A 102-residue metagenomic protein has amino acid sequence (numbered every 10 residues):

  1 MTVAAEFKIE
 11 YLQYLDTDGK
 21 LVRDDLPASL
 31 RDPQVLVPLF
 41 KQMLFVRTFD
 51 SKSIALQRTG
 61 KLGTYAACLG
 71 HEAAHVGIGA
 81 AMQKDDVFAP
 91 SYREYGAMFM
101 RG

Functional and structural regions predicted by a protein language model:
M1-A28: Charged, compositionally biased N-terminal leader segments and the immediate start of the first structured element
Q13-D16, K20, K41-I54: N-terminal glycine-rich anion-binding loops that anchor highly charged ligand groups
A28-P33, R101: General structural signal for secondary-structure boundaries
D32-K41: Short, contiguous, helix-prone interaction/anchoring segments in small proteins
T48-S51, A55-G102: Cofactor-binding active-site loop characterized by glycine-rich and histidine/acidic residues
